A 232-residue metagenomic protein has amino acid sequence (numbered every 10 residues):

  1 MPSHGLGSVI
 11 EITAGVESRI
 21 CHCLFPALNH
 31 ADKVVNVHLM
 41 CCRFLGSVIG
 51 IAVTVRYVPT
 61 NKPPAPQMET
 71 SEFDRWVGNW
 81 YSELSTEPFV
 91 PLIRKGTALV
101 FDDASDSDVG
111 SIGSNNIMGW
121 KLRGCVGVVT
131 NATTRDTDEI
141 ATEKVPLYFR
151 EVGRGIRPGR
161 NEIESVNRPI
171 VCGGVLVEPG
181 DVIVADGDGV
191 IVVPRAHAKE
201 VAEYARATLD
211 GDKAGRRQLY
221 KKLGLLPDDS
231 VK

Functional and structural regions predicted by a protein language model:
M1-G7, E11-P179, V193-K232: Feature captures the catalytic cores and cofactor-binding loops of soluble hydro-lyases/lyases that act on carboxylate
I183: C-terminal binding/interaction regions
D188-I191: Channel- or pocket-lining gating/hinge segments that regulate access to a cavity or pore
